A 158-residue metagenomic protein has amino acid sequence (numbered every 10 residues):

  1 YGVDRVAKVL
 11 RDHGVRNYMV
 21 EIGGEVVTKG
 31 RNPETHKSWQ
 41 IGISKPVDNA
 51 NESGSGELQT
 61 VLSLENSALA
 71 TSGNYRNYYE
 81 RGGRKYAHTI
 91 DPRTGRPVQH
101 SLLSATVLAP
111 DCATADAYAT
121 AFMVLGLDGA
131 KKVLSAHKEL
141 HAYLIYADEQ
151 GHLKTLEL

Functional and structural regions predicted by a protein language model:
Y1-L158: Mature catalytic core of soluble alpha/beta enzymes
